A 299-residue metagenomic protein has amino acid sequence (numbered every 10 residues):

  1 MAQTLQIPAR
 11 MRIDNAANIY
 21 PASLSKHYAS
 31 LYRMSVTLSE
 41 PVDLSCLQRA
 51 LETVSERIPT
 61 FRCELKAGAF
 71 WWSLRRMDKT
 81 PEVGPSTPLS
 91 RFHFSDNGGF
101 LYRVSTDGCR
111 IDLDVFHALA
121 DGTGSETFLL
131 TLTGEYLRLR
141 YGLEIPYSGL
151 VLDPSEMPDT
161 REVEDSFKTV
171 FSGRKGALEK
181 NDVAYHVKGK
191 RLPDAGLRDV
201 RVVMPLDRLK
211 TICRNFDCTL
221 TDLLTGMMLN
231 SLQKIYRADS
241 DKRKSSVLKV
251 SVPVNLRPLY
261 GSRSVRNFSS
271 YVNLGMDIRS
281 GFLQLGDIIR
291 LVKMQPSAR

Functional and structural regions predicted by a protein language model:
M1-F70, D78-R103, D199-R201, K210 (+1 more regions): Acyl-thioester-dependent acyl-group transfer interface
M1-N15, L119-T127, T131-D207, T211: Non-catalytic, low-complexity flexible loops and terminal extensions
S39-S55, D114-L130, R201-A238: Acyl activation and transfer enzymes in specialized metabolism, enriched for ANL adenylate-forming modules
L51, L113, S125-Y136, I288-P296: Short amphipathic C-terminal alpha-helix that caps PH/PH-like domains
F70-W72, I111: Hydrophobic residues embedded in beta-strands of well-ordered beta-sheets
F100-Y102, C109-I111, V170-G173, N181: Generic beta-strand structural signal
G108-A120, N273-G275: Short acidic, glycine/Ser/Thr-rich loop/turn "cap" segments at secondary-structure junctions
I111, L220-T221, S246-L248: Alpha-helical scaffolds flanking conserved acidic
